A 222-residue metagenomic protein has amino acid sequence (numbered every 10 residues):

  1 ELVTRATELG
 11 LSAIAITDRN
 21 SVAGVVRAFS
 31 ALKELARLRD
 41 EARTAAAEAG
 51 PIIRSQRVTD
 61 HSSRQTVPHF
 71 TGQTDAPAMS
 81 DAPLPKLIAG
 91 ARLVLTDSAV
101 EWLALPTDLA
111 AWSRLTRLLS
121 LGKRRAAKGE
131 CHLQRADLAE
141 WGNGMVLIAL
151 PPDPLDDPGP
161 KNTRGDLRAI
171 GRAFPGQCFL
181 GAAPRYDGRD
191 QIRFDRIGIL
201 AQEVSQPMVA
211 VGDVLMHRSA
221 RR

Functional and structural regions predicted by a protein language model:
E1-R222: Phosphodiester-processing cores and adjacent nucleic acid-binding clamps
